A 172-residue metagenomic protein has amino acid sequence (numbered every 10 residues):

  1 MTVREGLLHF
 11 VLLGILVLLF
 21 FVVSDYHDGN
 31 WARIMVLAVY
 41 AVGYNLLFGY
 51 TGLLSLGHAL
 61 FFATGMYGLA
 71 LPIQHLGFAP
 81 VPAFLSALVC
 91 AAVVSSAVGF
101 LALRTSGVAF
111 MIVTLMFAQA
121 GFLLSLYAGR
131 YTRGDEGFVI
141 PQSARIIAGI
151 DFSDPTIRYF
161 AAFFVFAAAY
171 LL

Functional and structural regions predicted by a protein language model:
M1-L172: Transmembrane alpha-helices and adjacent helix-loop boundaries
